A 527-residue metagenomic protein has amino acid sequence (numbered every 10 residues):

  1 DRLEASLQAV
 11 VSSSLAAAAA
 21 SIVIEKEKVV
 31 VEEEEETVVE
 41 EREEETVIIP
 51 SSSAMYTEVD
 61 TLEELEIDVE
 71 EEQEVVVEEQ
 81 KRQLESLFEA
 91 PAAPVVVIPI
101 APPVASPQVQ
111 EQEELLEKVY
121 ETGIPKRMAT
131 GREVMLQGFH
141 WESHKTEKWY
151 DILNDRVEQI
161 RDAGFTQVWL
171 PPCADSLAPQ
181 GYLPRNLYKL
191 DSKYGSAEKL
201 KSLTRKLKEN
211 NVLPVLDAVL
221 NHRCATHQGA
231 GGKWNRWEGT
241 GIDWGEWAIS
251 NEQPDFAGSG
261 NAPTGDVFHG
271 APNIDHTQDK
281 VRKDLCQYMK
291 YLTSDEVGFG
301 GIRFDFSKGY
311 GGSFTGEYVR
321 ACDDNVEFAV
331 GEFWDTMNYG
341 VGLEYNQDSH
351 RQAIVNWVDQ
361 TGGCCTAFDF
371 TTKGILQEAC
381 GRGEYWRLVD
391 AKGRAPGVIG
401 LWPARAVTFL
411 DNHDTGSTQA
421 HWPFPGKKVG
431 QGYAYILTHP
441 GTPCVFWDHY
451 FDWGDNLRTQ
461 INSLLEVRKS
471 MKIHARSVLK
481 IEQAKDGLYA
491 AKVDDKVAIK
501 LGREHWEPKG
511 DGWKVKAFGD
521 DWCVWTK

Functional and structural regions predicted by a protein language model:
V23-P50, T57-K81, V97, E114: Serine/threonine-rich low-complexity intrinsically disordered regions
Q112-L136, I152-E158, P179-Y188, K201-L216 (+3 more regions): Active-site-proximal helices and loops of the catalytic beta/alpha 8
G123-S143, N261-N273: N-terminal small/glycine-rich loop or linker at the start of catalytic domains across soluble metabolic enzymes
I152-L177: Catalytic domains of carbohydrate-active enzymes, especially glycoside hydrolases
A163-P172, K208-R223: Glycine-rich, aromatic-flanked loop segments that form ligand/cofactor-binding clefts across common enzyme folds
V168, P172-E198: Lumenal/extracellular "mature" regions of secretory-pathway glycan-modifying transferases
P179-L190, N221-G258: Aromatic- and acidic-residue-enriched segments that line the glycan-binding/catalytic groove of carbohydrate-active
R236-Y291, S307: Active-site-adjacent "subsite" loops/lids of carbohydrate-active enzymes
